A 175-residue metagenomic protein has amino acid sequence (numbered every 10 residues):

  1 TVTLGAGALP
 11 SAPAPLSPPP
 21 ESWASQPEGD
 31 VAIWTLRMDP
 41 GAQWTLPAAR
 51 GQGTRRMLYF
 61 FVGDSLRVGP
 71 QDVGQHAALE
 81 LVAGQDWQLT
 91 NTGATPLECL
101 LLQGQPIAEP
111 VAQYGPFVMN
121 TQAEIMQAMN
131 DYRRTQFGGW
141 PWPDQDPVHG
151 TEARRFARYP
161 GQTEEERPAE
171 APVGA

Functional and structural regions predicted by a protein language model:
T1-A175: Jelly-roll (double-stranded beta-helix
